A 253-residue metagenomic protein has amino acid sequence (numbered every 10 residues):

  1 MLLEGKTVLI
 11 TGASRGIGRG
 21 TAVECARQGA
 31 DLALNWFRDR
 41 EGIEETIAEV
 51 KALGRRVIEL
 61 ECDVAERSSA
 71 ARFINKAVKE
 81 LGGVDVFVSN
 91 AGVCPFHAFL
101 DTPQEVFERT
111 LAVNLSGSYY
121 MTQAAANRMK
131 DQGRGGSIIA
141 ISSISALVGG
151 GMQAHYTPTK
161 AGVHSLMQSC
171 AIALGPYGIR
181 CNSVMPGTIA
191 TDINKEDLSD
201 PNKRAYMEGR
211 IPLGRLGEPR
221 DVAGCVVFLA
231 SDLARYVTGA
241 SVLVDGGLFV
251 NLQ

Functional and structural regions predicted by a protein language model:
S14-R15: Conserved glycine-rich cofactor-binding loop
A98-F99, P103-L111, M207: Substrate-binding pocket helix/loop in short-chain dehydrogenase/reductase
T122, T159, M167: Active-site helix of classical SDR
N127, I172-A173, R235: Alpha-helical segment proximal to the catalytic Tyr-Lys
S143: Residue(s) in the substrate-gating loop at a strand-loop-helix junction that position the organic substrate next
V148, V226-V227, T238-Q253: Short C-terminal tail/terminal secondary-structure segment of NAD(P)H-dependent dehydrogenase/reductase domains
G175, R180, V237-G239: Short, small/polar-rich loop/turn modules that mediate ligand/substrate recognition or access, typified
